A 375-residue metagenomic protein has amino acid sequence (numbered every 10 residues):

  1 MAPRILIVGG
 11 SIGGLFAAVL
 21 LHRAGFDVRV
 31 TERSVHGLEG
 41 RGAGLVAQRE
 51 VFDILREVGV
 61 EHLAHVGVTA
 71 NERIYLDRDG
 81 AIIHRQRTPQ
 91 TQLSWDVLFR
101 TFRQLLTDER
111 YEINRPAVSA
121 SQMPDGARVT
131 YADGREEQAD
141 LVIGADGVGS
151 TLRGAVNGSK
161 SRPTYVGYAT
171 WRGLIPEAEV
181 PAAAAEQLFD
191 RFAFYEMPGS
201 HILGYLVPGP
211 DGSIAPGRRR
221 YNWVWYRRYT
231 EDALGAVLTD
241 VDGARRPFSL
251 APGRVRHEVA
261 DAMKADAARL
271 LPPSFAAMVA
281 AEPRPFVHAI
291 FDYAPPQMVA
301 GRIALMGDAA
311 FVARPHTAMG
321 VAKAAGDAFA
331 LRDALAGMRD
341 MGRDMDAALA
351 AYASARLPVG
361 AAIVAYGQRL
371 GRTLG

Functional and structural regions predicted by a protein language model:
M1-I5, H22, G40, V46-A178: Conserved N-terminal helical subregion
I7-R29, I143-G144, W171, W223 (+2 more regions): Conserved mid-domain beta->alpha element of the FAD-binding
G13, H36, G149: Conserved Rossmann-like nucleotide-cofactor binding loop
V30-S34: Conserved acidic E/D residue at the C-terminus of a beta-strand in Rossmann-like folds
G37, A120, A313-R314: Short, solvent-exposed loop/turn segments at secondary-structure junctions
G40-G44, R87, H316-M319, R343: Short, solvent-exposed loop/turn segments at secondary-structure boundaries
R85-R87, S94, V180-M278: Conserved FAD/dinucleotide-binding core of flavoprotein oxidoreductases
S150, T170, H201-L203, A310-F311: Histidine-centered metal-chelating micro-motifs
